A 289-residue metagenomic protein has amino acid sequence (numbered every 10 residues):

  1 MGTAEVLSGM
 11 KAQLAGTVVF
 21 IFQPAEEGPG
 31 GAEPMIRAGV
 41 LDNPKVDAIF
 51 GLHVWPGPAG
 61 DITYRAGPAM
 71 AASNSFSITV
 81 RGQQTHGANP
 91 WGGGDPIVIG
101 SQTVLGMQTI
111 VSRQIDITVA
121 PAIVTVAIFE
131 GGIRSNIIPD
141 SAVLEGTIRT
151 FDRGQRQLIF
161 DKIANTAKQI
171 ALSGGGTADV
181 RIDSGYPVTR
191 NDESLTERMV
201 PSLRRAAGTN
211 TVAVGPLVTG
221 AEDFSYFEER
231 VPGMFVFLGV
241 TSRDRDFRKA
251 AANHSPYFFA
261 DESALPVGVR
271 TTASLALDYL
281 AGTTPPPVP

Functional and structural regions predicted by a protein language model:
M1-A4, A273: Short, hydrophobic alpha-helix immediately C-terminal to the catalytic nucleophile
T3, L7-P139, E222, F247: Histidine/acidic-residue-rich, glycine-tolerant segments that coordinate divalent metal ions
V98-P289: Metal-dependent amide/peptide-bond hydrolase catalytic core, centered on the "pita-bread" metallohydrolase fold
